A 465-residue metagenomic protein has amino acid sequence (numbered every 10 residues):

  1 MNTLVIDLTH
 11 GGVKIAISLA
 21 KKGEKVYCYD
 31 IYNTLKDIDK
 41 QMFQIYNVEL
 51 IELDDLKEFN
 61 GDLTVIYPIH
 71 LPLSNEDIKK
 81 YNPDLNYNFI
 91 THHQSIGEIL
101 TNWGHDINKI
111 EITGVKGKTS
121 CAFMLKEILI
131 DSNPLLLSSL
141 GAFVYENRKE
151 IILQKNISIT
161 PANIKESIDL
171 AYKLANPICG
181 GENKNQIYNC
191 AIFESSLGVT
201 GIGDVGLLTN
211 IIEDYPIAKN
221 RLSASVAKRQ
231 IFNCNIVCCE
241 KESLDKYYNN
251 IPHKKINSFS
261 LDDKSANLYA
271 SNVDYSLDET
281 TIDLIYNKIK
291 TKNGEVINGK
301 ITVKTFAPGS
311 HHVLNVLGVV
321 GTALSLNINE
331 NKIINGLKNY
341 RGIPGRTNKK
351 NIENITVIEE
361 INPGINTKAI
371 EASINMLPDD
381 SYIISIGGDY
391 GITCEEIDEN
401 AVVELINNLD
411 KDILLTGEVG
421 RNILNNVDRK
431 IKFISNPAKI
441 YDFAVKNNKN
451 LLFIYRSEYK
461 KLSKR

Functional and structural regions predicted by a protein language model:
M1-E111, D278, K300, A438-F443: Short, basic phosphate-binding NTP loop
M1-L35, M42-I45, V65, I130-D131 (+5 more regions): ATP-dependent carboxylate-amine ligase
T3-L8, K21, C28, N220-L222 (+1 more regions): Adenine nucleotide phosphate-binding catalytic loops in nucleotide-utilizing enzymes
D39-E52, N82-I90, K149-Q154, G203-N210 (+3 more regions): Active-site regions of enzymes building and remodeling cell-envelope glycoconjugates
D39-E58, S167-E182, N189-S195, D428-V445: A short, well-structured beta->alpha microelement
G97-G141, R148: Walker A (P-loop) phosphate-binding motif
P134-S167: Conserved substrate/cofactor phosphate-moiety recognition/catalytic segment in nucleotide-dependent phosphotransferases
K155-P252: Flexible active-site lid/hinge loop adjacent to a nucleotide/diphosphate and Mg2+-phosphate binding pocket
